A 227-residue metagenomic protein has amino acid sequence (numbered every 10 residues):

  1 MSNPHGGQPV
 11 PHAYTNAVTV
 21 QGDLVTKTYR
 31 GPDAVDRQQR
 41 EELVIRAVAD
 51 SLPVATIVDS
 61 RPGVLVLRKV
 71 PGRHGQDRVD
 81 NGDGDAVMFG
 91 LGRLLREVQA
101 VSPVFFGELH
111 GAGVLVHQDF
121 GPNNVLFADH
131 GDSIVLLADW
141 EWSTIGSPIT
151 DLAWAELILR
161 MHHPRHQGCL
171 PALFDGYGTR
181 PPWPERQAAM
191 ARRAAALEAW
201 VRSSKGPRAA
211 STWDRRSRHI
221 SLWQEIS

Functional and structural regions predicted by a protein language model:
N3, H12-N16, G22-A100: A conserved alpha-helical element in kinase catalytic cores
T15, P62, G72, W154-S227: Helix-rich C-terminal or lid/interface subdomains of diverse kinases
E42, K69, F120, W140-W142 (+1 more regions): Generic detector of well-ordered alpha-helical packing
A49, L95-P103, D129, H163 (+3 more regions): A general structural signal marking secondary-structure boundaries and capping sites
G63, A112-V114, I134: Residues on conserved beta-strands of the protein kinase catalytic domain
F105-Q118, P122: Catalytic-loop of the protein kinase fold
N123-F127: Hydrophobic residue at the +6 position relative to the catalytic HRD Asp in the kinase catalytic loop
H130-A172: Active-site Asp-x-Gly
